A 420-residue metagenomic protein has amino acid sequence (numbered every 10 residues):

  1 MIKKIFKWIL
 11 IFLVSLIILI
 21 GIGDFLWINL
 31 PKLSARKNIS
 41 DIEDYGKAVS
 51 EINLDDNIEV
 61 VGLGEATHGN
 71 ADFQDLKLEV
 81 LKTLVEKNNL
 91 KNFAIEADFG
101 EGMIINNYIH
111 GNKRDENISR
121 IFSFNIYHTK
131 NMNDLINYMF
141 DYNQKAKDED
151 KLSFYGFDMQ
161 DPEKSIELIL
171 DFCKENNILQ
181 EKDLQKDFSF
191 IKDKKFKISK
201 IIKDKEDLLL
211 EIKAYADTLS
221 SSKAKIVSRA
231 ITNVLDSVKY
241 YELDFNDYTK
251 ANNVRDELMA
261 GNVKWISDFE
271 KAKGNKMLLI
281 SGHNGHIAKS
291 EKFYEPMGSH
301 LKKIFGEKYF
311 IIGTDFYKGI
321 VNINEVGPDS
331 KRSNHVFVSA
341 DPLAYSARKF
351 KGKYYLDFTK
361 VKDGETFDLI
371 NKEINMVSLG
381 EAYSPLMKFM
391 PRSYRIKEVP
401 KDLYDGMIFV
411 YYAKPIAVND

Functional and structural regions predicted by a protein language model:
M1-I2: N-terminal secretory signal peptides that target proteins for export/translocation
I5-D420: Structured catalytic-domain cores with a bias toward divalent-metal coordination
